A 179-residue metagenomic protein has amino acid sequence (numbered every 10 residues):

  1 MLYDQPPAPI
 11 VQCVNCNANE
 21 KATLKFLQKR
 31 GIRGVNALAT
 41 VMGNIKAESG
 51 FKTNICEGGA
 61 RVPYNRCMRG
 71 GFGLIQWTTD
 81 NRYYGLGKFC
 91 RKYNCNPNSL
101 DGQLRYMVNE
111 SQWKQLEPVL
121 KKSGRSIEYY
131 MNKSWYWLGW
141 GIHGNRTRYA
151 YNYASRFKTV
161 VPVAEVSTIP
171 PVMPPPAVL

Functional and structural regions predicted by a protein language model:
M1-K21, K25, R30, P162-L179: Cell-wall glycan-active module
D4-A22, F26, S49-R125: Peptidoglycan-targeting cell-wall enzymes and recognition modules
R33-G34, N96: Short coil/loop linkers at secondary-structure junctions
V35-K52: Short, functionally critical alpha-helical segments immediately adjacent to catalytic or ligand/cofactor-binding
N36-V41, G73, Q103, Y129: Residue-level detector of well-ordered alpha-helical segments, enriched for hydrophobic/aromatic packing positions
G43-A47, G58, Y136: Short acidic/histidine-centered micro-motifs embedded in hydrophobic/aromatic stretches that mark compact functional
K121-V178: Active-site or metal-binding loop neighborhoods of secreted/extracellular toxin and effector enzymes
